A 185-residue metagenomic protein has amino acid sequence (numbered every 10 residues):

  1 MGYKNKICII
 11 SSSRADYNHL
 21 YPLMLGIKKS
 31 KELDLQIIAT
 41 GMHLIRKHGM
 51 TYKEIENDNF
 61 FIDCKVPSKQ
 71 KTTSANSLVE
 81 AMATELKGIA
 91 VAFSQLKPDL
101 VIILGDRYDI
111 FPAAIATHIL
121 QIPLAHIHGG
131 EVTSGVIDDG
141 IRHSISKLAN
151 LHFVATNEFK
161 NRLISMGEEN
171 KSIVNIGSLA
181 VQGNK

Functional and structural regions predicted by a protein language model:
M1-H43: N-terminal subdomain of nucleotide-sugar transferases
I9, I37-A39, I103, H126 (+1 more regions): Structural beta-sheet core signal
L35-A81, G88: Conserved nucleotide-sugar phosphate-binding/catalytic loop shared by glycosyltransferases and other
L44-R46, L148-K185: A nucleotide-sugar donor-handling region in carbohydrate enzymes
V91-R107: Short N-terminal targeting/anchoring amphipathic segment
I102-I119: An aromatic- and histidine-rich active-site surface loop
A116-G130: Active-site proximal beta-strand in glycosyltransferases
T133-N150: A conserved, positively charged/aromatic
